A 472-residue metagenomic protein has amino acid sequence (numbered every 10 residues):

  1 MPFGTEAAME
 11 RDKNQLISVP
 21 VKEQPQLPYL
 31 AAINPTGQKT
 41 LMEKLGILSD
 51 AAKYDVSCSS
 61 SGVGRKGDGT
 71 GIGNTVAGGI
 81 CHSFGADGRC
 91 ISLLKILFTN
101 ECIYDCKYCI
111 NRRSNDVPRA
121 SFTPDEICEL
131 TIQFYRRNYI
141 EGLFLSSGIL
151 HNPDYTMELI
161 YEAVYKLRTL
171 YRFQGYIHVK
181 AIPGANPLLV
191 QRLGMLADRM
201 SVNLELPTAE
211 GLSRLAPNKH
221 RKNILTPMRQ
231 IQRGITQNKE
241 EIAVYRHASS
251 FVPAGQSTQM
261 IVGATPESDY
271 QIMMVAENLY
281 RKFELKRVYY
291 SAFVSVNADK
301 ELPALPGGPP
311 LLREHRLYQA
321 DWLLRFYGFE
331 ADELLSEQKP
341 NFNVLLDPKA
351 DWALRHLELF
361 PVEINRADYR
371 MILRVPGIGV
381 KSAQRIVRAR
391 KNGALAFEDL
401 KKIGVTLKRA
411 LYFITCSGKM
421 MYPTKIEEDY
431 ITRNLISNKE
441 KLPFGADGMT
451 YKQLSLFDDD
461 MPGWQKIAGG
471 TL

Functional and structural regions predicted by a protein language model:
M1-E101, T406, I414, Y422-L472: Flexible, acidic/Gly-rich N-terminal and inter-domain linker regions that tether and position cofactor-handling modules
L93, C106, L145, V202 (+3 more regions): Conserved, mostly hydrophobic/aromatic
L94-I96, D125-R136, A243-V244: Short, charged beta->alpha transition segments
I96-D125: Canonical Radical SAM [4Fe-4S] cluster-binding loop centered on the CxxxCxxC motif and its immediate flanking residues
C128, H151-L334: Conserved AdoMet/S-adenosylmethionine-binding subsite of the radical SAM
I132-S147, A320: Short Fe-S-cluster ligation motifs
E301-L373, R409-M461: Long, highly charged, low-complexity intrinsically disordered interaction regions that mediate electrostatic DNA/RNA
